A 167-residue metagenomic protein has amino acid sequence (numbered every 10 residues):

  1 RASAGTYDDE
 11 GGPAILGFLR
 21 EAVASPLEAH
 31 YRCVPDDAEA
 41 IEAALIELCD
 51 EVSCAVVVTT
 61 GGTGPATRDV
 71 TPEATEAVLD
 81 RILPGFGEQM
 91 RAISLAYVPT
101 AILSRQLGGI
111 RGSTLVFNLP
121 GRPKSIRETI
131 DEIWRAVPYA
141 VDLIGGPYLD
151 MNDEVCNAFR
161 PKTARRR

Functional and structural regions predicted by a protein language model:
R1-R167: Non-catalytic beta/alpha edge segments that cap or flank active sites
